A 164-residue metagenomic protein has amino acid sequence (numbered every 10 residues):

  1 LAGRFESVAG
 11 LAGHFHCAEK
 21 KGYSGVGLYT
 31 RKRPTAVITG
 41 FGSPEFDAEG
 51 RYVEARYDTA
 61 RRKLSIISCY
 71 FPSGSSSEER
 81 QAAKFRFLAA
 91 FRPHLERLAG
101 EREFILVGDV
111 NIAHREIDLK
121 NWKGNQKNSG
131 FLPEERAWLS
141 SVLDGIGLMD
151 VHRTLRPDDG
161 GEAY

Functional and structural regions predicted by a protein language model:
A2-G74: Structured beta-strand-rich core segments of catalytic domains in phosphoester-bond hydrolases
A9-A12, F87-Y164: Metal-dependent phosphoesterases centered on the DNase I-like endonuclease/exonuclease/phosphatase
P34, P72-S76, P93-G100: Alpha-helix capping at helix-to-loop junctions
T35, G40-S43, D58, S77 (+4 more regions): A generic structural micro-environment signature that highlights single residues at secondary-structure boundaries
T35, L64-S65, Q81, N125 (+2 more regions): Generic detection of intrinsically disordered/low-complexity segments and helix-coil linkers/edges
G42-S43, F71-L88, K123-S129: Surface-exposed cleft-lining segments at the edges of enzyme active sites
A48-G50, R61, A82-R86, A90: Residues forming well-ordered secondary-structure scaffolds
